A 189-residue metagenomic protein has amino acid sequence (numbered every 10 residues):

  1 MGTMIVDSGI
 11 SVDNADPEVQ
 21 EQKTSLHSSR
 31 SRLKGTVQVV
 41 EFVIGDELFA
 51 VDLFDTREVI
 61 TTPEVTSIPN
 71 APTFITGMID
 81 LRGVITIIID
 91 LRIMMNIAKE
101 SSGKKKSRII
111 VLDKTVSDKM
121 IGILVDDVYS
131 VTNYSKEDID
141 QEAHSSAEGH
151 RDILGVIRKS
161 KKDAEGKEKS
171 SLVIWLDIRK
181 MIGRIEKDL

Functional and structural regions predicted by a protein language model:
M1-L189: An acidic, low-aromatic, low-complexity terminal/linker signal
